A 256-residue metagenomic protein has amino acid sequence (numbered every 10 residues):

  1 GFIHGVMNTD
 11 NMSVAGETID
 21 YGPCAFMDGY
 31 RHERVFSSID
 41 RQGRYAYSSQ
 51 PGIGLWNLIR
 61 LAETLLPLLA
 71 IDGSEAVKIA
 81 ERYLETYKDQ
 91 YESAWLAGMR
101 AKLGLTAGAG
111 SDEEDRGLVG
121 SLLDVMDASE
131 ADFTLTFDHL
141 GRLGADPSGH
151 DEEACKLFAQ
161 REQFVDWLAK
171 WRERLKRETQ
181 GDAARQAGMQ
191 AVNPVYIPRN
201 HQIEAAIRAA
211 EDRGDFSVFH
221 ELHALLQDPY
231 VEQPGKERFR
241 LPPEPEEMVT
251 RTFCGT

Functional and structural regions predicted by a protein language model:
F2-H4, N8-P67: Catalytic activation segment of kinase domains across protein kinase-like and atypical kinase folds
R41-T256: Regulatory N- and C-terminal appendages and interdomain linkers associated with kinase/kinase-like NTP transferase
